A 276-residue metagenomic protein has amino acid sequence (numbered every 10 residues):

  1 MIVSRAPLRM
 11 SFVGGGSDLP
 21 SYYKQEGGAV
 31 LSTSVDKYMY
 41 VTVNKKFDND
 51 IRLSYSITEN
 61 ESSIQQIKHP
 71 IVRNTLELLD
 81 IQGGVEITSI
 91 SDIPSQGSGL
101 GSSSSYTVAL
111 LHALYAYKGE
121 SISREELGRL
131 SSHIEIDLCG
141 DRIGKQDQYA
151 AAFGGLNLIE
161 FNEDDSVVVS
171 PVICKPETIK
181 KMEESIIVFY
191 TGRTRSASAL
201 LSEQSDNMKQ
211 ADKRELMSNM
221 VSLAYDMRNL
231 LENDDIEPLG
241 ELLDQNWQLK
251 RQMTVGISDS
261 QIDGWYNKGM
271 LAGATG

Functional and structural regions predicted by a protein language model:
M1-S11, D18-S21, V30-S32, D36-G83 (+3 more regions): C-terminal nucleotide
V13-G16, S102: Glycine-rich beta-strand-to-loop/alpha-helix junction loops that act as flexible
Y23-Q25, G101, R142-I143: Short glycine/proline-enriched turns and hinge-like loops at secondary-structure junctions
I87-P94, E126-H133: Short, glycine/charge-rich beta-strand/loop segments that flank catalytic centers and engage negatively charged groups
I93-S98, M270: Short pre-catalytic strand/loop immediately N-terminal to key active-site residues, enriched for Gly-Thr
S98-R124, A152: DPxDG-like acidic metal-binding loop motif
